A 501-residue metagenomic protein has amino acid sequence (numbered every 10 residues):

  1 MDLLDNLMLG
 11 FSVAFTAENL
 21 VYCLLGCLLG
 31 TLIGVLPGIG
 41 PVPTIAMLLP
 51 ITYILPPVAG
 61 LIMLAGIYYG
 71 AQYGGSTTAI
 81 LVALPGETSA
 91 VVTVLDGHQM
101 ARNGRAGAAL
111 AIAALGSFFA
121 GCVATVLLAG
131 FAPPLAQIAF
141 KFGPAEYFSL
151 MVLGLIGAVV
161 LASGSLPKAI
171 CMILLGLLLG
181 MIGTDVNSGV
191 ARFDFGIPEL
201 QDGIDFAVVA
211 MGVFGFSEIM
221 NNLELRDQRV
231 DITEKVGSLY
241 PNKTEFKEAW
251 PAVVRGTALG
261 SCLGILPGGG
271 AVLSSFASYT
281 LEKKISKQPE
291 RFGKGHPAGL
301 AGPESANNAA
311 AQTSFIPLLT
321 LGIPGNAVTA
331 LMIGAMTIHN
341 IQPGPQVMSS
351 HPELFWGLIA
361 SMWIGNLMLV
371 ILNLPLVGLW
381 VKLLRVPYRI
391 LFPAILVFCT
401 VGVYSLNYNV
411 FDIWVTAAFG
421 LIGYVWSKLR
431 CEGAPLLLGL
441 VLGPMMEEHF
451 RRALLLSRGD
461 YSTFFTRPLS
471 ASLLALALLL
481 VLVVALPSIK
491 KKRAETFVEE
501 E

Functional and structural regions predicted by a protein language model:
M1-G60, Q137-A139, F193-H296, V381 (+5 more regions): Helix-loop-helix hairpins and the membrane-proximal interhelical loops of multi-pass alpha-helical transport proteins
M1-I62, N103-A111, S117, G121-A132 (+7 more regions): N-terminal alpha-helical transmembrane segments of multi-pass membrane transport and channel/translocase proteins
C27-P41, A71-A83, A158-S163, A258-P267 (+3 more regions): Transmembrane alpha-helix interface/packing and boundary motifs in multi-pass membrane proteins, characterized by
I33-V42, I80-V91, V123-L127, L263-V272 (+4 more regions): Short helix-coil transition sites and intra-membrane helix breaks within transmembrane domains of multi-pass
P41-P50, L64, A79-Q99, G130 (+7 more regions): Re-entrant/interfacial helical elements at transmembrane boundaries that shape and gate the permeation pathway
V58-I62, Q99-G116, K287-G299, A327-A330 (+1 more regions): Membrane-interface alpha-helices at helix entry/exit sites of multi-pass transporters
Y69-G74, L115-L127, L179, F216 (+3 more regions): Membrane-embedded alpha-helical segments of transport systems, primarily multispan ion/solute transporters
A111-D227, I338-K492: Membrane-embedded alpha-helical modules
